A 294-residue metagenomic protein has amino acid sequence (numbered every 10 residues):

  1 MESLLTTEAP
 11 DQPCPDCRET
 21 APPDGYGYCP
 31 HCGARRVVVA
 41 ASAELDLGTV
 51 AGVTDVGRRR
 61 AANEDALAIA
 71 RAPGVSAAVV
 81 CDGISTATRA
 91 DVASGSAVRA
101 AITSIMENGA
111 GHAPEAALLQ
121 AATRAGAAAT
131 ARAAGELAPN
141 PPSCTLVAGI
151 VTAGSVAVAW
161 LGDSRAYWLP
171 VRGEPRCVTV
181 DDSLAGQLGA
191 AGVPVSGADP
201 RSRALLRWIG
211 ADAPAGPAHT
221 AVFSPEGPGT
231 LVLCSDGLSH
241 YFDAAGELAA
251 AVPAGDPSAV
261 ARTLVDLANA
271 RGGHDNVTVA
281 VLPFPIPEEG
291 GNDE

Functional and structural regions predicted by a protein language model:
M1-E294: PP2C/PPM-type serine/threonine phosphatase catalytic domain
